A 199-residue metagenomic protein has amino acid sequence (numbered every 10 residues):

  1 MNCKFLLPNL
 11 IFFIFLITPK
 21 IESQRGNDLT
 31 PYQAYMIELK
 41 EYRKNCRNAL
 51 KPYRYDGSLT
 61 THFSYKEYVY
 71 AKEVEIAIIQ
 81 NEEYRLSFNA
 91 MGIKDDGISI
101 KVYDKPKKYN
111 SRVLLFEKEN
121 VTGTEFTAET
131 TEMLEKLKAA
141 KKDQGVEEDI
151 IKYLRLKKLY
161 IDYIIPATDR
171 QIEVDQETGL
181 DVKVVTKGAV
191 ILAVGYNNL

Functional and structural regions predicted by a protein language model:
M1-L29: Bacterial Sec-dependent N-terminal signal peptides
C3, L10-F13, T61, L114 (+1 more regions): Short non-domain terminal segments
L6-L7, I11, P19, N45 (+3 more regions): Homeobox/homeodomain signature
N9-F15, P19, Y35, E148 (+2 more regions): Residue-level marker of intrinsically disordered, low-complexity segments enriched for small/polar residues
P19, M36-L39, C46, F88 (+1 more regions): Generic alpha-helical secondary structure signal
R25-D28, S64-L199: Acidic, Ser/Thr/Pro-rich low-complexity intrinsically disordered segments
R25-E73, Y196-L199: Non-catalytic extracellular/lumenal accessory regions of secreted precursors
